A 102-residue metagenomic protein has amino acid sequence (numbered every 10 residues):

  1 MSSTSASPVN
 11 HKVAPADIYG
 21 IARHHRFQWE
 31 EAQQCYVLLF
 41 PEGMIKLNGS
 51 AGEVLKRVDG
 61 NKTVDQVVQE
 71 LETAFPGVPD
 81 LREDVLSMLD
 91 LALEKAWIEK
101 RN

Functional and structural regions predicted by a protein language model:
M1-K56, R101-N102: Acidic, low-complexity/disordered tracts enriched in E/D and polar residues
S2, G43-N102: Long, charge-rich, low-complexity alpha-helical segments
